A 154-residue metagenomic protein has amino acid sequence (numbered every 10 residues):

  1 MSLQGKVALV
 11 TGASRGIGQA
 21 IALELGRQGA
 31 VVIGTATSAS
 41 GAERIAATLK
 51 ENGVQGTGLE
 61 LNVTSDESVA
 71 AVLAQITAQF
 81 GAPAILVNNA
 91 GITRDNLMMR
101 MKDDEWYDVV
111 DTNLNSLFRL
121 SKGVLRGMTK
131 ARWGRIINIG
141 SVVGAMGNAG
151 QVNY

Functional and structural regions predicted by a protein language model:
V7, S14-R15: Conserved glycine-rich cofactor-binding loop
Q28-R44: Conserved glycine-rich Rossmann-like NAD(P)H-binding loop of the short-chain dehydrogenase/reductase
L61-A71, D103: The beta1-alpha1 cofactor-binding region of Rossmann-like NAD(H)/NADP(H)-dependent oxidoreductases
L97-M98, E105-V110: Substrate-binding pocket helix/loop in short-chain dehydrogenase/reductase
M101, G147-Q151: Active-site "substrate specificity/gating" loop of NAD(P)-dependent dehydrogenases, especially the short-chain
S121-K122: A short, exposed helix-loop element centered on a Lys and neighboring polar residues
S141: Residue(s) in the substrate-gating loop at a strand-loop-helix junction that position the organic substrate next
